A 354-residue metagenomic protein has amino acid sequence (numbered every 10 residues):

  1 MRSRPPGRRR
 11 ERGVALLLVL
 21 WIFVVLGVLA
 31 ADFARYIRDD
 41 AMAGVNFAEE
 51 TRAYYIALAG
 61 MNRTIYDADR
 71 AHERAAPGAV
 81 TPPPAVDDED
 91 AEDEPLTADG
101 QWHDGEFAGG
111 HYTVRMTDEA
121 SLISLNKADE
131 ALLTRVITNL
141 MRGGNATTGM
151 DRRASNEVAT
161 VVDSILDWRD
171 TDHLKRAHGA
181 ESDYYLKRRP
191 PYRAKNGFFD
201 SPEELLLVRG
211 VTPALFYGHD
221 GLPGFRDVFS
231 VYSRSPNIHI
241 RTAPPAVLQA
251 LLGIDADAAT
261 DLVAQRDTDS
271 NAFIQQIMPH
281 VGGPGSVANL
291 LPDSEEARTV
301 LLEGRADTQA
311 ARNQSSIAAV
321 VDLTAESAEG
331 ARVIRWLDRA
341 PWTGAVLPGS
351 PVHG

Functional and structural regions predicted by a protein language model:
R2-R4, R12-G354: Compositionally biased linear targeting/interaction segments
